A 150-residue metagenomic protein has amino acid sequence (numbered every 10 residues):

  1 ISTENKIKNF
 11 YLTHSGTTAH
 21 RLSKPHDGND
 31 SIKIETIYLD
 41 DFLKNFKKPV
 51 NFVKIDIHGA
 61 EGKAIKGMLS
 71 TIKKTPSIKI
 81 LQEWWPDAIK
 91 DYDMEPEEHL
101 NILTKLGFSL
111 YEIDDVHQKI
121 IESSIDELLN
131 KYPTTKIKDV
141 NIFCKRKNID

Functional and structural regions predicted by a protein language model:
I1-D150: Phosphate/nucleotide-binding beta-alpha loop and adjacent structural elements of enzyme active sites
